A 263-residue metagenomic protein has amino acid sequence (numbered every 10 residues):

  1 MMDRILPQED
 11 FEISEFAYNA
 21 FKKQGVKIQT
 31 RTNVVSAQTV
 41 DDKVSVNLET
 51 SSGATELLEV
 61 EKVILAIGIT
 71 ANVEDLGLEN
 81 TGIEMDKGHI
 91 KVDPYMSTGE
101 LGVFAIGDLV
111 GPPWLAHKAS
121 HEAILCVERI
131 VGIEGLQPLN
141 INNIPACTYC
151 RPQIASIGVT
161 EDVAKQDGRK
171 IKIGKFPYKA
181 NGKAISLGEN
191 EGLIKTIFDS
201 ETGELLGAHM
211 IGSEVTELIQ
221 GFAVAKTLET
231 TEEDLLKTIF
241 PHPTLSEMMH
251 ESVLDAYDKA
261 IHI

Functional and structural regions predicted by a protein language model:
M1-E49, A54, P113-S120, E128-V163: Rossmann-like dinucleotide-binding cores of NAD(P)H-dependent redox enzymes
L6, N72-D75, P113, G182-A184 (+1 more regions): Glycine/Thr-rich phosphate-binding loops of Rossmann-like dinucleotide-binding domains
S36, G82, Y95, K195-I197: Short, surface-exposed charged micro-motifs
V40-D41, D86, S200-T202: Short acidic-glycine loop/turn motifs at beta-strand connectors
E49, V92, A119, F198-D199: Hydrophobic alpha-helical segments, especially N-terminal targeting/anchoring helices
L57-I133: FAD-site-proximal beta/loop scaffold in flavoenzymes
E84-D86, I133-N143, R169-G174: A short alpha-helix-loop-beta-strand transition element characteristic of N-terminal alpha/beta dinucleotide-binding
G132, C150-I263: Flexible, glycine-rich terminal cap/loop adjacent to redox cofactors in electron-transfer oxidoreductases
